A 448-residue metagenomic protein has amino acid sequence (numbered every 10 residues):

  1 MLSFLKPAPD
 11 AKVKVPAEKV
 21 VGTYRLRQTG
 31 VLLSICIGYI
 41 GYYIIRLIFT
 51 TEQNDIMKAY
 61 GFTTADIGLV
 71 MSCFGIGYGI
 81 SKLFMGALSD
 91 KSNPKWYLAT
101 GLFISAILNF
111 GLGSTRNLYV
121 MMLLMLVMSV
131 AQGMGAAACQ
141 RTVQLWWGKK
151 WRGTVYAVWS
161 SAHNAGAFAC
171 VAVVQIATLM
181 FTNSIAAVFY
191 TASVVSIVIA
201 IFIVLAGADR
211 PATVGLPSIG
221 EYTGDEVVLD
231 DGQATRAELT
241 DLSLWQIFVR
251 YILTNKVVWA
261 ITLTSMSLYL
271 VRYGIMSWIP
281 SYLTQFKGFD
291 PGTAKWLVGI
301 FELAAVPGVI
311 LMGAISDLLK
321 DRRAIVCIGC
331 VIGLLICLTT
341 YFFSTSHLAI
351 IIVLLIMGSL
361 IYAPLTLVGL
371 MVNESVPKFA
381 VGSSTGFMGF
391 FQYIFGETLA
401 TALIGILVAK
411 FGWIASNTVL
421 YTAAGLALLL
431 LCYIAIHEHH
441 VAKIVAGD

Functional and structural regions predicted by a protein language model:
L47, G75-L83, A167-F168, E302-V306 (+2 more regions): Residue-level signature of mid-helix packing/kink "hotspots" within the transmembrane helices of 12-pass Major
F49-Q53, T254-V309, A400-T401: Extracytoplasmic gate region of multi-pass secondary transporters
I80-L118: Conserved MFS/SLC helix-loop-helix module at the cytosolic interface between two early adjacent transmembrane helices
K91-L102, D317-V331: Cytoplasmic membrane-interface "Motif A"-like loop-to-helix N-cap segments of 12-TM Major Facilitator Superfamily
L124-A165: Cytoplasmic helix-loop-helix junction between adjacent transmembrane helices in 12-TM secondary transporters
W159-A212: Helix-loop-helix hairpin linking two adjacent transmembrane segments in secondary transporters
R322-M371: C-terminal transmembrane helical hairpin of 12-TM major facilitator-type secondary transporters
K378-F411: A late C-terminal transmembrane helix in Major Facilitator Superfamily
